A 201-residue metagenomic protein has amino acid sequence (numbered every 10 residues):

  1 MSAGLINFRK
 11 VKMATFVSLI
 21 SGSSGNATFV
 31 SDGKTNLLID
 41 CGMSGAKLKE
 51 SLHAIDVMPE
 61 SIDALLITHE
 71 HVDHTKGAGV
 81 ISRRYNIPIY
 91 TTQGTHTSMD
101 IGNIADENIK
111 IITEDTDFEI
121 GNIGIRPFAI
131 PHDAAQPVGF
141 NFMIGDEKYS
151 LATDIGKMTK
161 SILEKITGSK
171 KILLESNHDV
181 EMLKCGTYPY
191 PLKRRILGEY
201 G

Functional and structural regions predicted by a protein language model:
S2-I55, V138-D154, K171: Conserved beta-strand hairpin/beta-sheet module of binuclear metal-dependent hydrolase folds, prominently
S18-T28, T68-A78, S82, H96-G102 (+1 more regions): Structured catalytic core of nucleotide-sugar glycosyltransferases
L38-G42, I62-E70, Y90-Q93, S150-D154 (+1 more regions): Active-site neighborhood of phospho(di)ester-bond hydrolases with catalytic His/Asp-centered motifs
A46-T91: Active-site metal-binding motif and surrounding structural segment of the metallo-beta-lactamase
I62, D106, S169-K170: Short, well-ordered alpha-helix to beta-strand connector turns
T92-D146: Metallo-beta-lactamase
L151-L163: Active-site glycine- and acidic-residue-rich loops that bind and position anionic ligands or nucleotide-like cofactors
K160-G201: Cap/insert and terminal regions of metallo-dependent hydrolase folds
